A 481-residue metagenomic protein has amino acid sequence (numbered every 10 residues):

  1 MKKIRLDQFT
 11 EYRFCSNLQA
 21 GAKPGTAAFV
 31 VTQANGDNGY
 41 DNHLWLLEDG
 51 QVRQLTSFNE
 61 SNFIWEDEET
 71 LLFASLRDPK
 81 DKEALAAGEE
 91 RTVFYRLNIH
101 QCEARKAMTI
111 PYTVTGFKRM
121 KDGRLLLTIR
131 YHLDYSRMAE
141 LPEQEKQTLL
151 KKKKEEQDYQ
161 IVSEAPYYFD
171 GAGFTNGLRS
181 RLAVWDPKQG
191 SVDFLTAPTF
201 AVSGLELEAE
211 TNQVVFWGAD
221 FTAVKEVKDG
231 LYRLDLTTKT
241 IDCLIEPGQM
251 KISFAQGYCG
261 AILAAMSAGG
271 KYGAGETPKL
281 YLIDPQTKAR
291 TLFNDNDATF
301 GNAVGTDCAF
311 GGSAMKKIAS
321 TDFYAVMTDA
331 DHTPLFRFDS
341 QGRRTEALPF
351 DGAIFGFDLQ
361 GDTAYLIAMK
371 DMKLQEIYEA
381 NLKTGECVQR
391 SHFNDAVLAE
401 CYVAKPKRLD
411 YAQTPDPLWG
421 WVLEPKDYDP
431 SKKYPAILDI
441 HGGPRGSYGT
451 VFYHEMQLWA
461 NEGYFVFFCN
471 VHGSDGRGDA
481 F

Functional and structural regions predicted by a protein language model:
M1-F14, W45-S61, L85-E90, R96-T115 (+11 more regions): Multi-bladed beta-propeller domains
D7-N42, G177-L178, L205: Beta-strand-rich domains and repeat architectures in extracellular enzymes and scaffolds, especially beta-propellers
L18-T26, F63-L71, F117-G123, L205-Q213 (+3 more regions): Blade-terminus and WD-like Trp-Asp/Gly-His loop motifs, strongest in beta-propeller folds
T26-T32, L71-S75, L126-I129, V214-G218 (+3 more regions): Residue position within the beta-strands of beta-propeller blades
G36-D41, K80-R91, S136, G173-R179 (+4 more regions): Short, solvent-exposed loop/turn segments at conserved positions within beta-propeller repeat blades
E68-E140: Hydrophobic or amphipathic alpha-helical targeting/insertion segments
L85-R91, Y131-A183, K228-G230, P278-Y281 (+3 more regions): Predominantly five- to eight-bladed beta-propeller fold
D358-T363, I367-F481: Serine-hydrolase catalytic core recognition
